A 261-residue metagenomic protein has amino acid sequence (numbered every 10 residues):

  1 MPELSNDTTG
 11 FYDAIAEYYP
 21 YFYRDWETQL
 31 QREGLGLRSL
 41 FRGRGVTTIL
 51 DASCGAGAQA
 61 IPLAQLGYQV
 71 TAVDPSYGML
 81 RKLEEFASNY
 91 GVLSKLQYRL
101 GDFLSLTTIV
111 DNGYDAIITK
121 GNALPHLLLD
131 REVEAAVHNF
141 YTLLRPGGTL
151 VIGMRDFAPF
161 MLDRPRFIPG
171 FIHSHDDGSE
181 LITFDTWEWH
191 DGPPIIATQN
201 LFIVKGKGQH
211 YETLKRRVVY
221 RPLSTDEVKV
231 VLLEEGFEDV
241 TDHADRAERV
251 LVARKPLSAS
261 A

Functional and structural regions predicted by a protein language model:
M1-R44: Conserved class I S-adenosyl-L-methionine
V46-G55: Conserved class I S-adenosyl-L-methionine
G57-L106: Class I SAM-dependent methyltransferase SAM/SAH-binding core
T108-A116: A short acidic, Gly/Pro-enriched loop at the edge of an enzyme's catalytic core that lines a small-molecule cofactor
D115-R131: A short SAM/SAH-binding and catalytic strip from SAM-dependent methyltransferases
E134-P146: A short glycine-rich, Lys/Arg-flanked "PGG" loop and its adjoining helix->strand segment in the class I
V151-T225: SAM-dependent methyltransferase
V219-A261: C-terminal lobe and adjacent flexible extensions of AdoMet/dcAdoMet transferase-like proteins
